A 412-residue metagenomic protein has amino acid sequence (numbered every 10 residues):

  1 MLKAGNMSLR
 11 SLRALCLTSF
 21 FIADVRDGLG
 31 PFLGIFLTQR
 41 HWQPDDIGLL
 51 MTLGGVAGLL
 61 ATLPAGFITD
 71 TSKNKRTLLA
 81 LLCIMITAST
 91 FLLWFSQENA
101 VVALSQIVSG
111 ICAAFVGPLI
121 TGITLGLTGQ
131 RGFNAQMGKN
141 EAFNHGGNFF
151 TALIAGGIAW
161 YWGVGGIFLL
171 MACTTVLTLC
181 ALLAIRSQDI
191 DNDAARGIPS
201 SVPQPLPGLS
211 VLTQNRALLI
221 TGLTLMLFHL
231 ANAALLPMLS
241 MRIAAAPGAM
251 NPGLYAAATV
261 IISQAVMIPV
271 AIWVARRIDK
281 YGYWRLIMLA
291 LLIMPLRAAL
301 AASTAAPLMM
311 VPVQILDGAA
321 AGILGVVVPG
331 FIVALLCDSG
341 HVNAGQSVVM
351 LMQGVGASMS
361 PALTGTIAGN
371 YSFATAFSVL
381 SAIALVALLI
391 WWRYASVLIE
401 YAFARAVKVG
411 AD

Functional and structural regions predicted by a protein language model:
M1-L9, D189-T221, V409-D412: Juxtamembrane intracellular "pre-TM" segments in multi-pass secondary transporters
G5-G55, I220, H229-I243: Helix-loop boundary and gating motifs at the non-cytosolic
Q43-L53, G248-A265, A344-S347: Loop-to-transmembrane helix entry
A61-N74, A159, V270-G282, A368: Helix-to-loop junctions at the C-terminal end of transmembrane segments in multipass secondary transporters
T77-F91, R285-A299: Structural signature of the two symmetry-related core transmembrane helices
I107-N144: Cytoplasmic helix-loop-helix junction between adjacent transmembrane helices in 12-TM secondary transporters
I167-L183, F377-W392: Symmetry-related core transmembrane helices of the 12-TM Major Facilitator Superfamily/SLC fold
H341-N370: A late C-terminal transmembrane helix in Major Facilitator Superfamily
